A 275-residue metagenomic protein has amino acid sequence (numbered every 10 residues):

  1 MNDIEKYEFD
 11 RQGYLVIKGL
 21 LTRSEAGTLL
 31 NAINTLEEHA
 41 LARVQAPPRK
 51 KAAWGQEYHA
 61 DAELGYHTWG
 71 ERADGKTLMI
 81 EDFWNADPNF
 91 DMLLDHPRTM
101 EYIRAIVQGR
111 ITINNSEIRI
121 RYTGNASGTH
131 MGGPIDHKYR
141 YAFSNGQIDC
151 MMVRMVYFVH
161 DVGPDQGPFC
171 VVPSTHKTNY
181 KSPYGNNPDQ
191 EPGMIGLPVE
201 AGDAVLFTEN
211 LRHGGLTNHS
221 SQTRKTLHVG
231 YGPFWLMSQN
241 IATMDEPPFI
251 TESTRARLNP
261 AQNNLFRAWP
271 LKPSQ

Functional and structural regions predicted by a protein language model:
N2-R11, K18-Y141: Non-heme Fe(II)-dependent double-stranded beta-helix
H39, P47, A204, L211-R212 (+1 more regions): Non-heme Fe(II)/2-oxoglutarate
D87-M92, A142-F143, P192-M194, G214-L216: Active-site rim elements
E101, N125-L197, L236-M244: Catalytic core of non-heme Fe(II) oxygenases with the double-stranded beta-helix
N115-I118, M155-Y157, L227-Y231: A structural signal for short, well-ordered beta-strand segments
V162, E209-L211: Short Ser/Thr-interspersed hydrophobic loop/turn segments at strand-loop and sheet-helix junctions that line or gate
